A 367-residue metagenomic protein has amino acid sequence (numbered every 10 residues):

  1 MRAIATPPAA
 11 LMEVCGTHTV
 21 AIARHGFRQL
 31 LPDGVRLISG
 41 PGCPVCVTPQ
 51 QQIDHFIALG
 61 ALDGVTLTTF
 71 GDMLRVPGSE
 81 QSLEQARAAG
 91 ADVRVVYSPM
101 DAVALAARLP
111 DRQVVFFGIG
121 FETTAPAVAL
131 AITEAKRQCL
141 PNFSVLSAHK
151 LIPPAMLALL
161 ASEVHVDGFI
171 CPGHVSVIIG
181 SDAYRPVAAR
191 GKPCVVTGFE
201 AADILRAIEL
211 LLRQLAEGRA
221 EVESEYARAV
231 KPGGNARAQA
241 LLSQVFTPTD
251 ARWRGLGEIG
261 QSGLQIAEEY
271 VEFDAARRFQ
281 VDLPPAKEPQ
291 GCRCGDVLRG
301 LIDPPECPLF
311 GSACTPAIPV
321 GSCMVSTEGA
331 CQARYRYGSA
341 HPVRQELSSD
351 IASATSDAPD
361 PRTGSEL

Functional and structural regions predicted by a protein language model:
M1-D111, A125, A129, A135-Q138 (+4 more regions): Metallocofactor- and cofactor-centric catalytic cores in central/energy metabolism, strongly enriched
P8-L11, N142-F143, E217-A227, W253-R254 (+2 more regions): Flexible, glycine/charged-enriched surface loops at secondary-structure junctions
C15-H18, F121-T123, H149-P153, G173-V177 (+2 more regions): Glycine-rich beta-alpha junction loops
R108-G118, T123-G173, I178: Active-site histidine-anchored catalytic micro-motif
E163-V230: A conserved active-site cap/scaffold subdomain adjacent to cofactor or substrate pockets
L205-D296: Internal helical hairpin/lid segments
T355: Short Gly/Ser/Thr- and charged-rich N-terminal loops/segments that act as flexible capping/hinge elements
